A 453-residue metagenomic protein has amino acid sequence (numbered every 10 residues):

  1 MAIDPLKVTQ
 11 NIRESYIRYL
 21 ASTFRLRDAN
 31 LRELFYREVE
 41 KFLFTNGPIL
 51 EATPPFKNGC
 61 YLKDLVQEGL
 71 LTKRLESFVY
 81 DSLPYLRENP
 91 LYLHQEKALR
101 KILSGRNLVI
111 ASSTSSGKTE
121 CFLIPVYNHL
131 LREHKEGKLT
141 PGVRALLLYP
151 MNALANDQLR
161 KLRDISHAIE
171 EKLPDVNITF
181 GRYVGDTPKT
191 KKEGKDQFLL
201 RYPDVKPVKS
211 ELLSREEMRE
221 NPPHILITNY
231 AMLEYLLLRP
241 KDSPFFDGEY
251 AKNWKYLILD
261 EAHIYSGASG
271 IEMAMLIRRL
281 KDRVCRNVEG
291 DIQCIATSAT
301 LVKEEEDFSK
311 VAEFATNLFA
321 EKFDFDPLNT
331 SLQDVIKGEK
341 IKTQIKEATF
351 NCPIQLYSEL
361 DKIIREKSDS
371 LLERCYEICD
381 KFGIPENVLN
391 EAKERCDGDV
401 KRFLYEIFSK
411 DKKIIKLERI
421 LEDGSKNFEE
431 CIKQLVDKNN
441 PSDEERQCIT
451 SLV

Functional and structural regions predicted by a protein language model:
M1-Y92, E96-L99, I124-L148, L159-R163 (+8 more regions): Helicase motor interdomain insertion/brace
Q95, S112-T119, M151, A268 (+1 more regions): Ser/Thr-glycine-rich phosphate-binding loops at phosphate-binding pockets of nucleotides, nucleotide cofactors
G105-V126: Walker A/P-loop
S112-T114, D157, I227-A231: Beta-edge loop/turn motif
E120, N156, S266-G267, E304-E305: Loop/helix-junction capping segments adjacent to catalytic residues or to phosphate/diphosphate-binding pockets
N152-A153, A231-E234, A262-S269: Catalytic acidic motif of RecA-like/P-loop NTPases
S166-H167: A common structural junction motif
